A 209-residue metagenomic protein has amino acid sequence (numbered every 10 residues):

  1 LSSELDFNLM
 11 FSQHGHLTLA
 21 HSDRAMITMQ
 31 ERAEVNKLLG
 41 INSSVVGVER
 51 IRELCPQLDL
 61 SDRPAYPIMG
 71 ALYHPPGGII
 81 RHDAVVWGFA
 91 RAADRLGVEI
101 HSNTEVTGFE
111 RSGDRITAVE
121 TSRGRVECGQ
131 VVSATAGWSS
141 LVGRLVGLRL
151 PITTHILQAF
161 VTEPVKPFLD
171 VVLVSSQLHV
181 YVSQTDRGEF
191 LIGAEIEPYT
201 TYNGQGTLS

Functional and structural regions predicted by a protein language model:
L1-Q57, H179, T200: Dinucleotide-binding Rossmann-like beta1-alpha1 core, especially the glycine-rich loop that anchors the ADP
N8, P164-S209: Active-site lid/adjacent beta-loop-alpha segment flanking the redox-cofactor pocket in flavoenzymes
G15, Q158, D186-G188: Structural signal for glycine-centered tight turns and loop->strand junctions in beta-sheet-rich domains
L19, G108-F109, V182-Q184: A structural signal for short hydrophobic beta-strand segments in well-ordered beta-sheet cores
R24-I27, E53-I68, E110-T117: A short, glycine/Asx- and small/polar-enriched loop/turn that sits immediately N-terminal to a beta-strand
L38-G40, S44, L145, R149 (+2 more regions): Flavin-binding catalytic cores
A71-Q130: Helical element adjacent to the flavin cofactor pocket in flavoenzyme catalytic cores
T121-D170: Central helical "cap/lid" subdomain
